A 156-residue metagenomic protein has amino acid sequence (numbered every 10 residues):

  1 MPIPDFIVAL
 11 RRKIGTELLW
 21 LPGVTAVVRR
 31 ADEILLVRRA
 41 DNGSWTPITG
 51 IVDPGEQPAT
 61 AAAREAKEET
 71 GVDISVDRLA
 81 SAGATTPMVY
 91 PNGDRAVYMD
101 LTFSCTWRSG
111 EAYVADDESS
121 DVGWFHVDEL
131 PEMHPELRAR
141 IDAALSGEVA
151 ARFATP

Functional and structural regions predicted by a protein language model:
M1-T25: Acidic, metal-coordinating catalytic segment for phosphate/diphosphate chemistry, firing primarily on the Nudix
I7-L10, S146-P156: Acidic/histidine-enriched, glycine/proline-rich intrinsically disordered or flexible terminal extensions
L18-L19, A26, S44, V122: A residue-level structural signature of the nucleotidyltransferase/glycosyltransferase Rossmann-like core
V24, R29-E69: Conserved Nudix-box catalytic region and its N-terminal flanking loop in Nudix hydrolases and closely related
R29, D77-A80: Conserved positions in beta-strands of structured domains
N42, L79-A82: Residue-level "edge-of-site" marker
V52-V76, G83-R140, A154-P156: Unchanged
